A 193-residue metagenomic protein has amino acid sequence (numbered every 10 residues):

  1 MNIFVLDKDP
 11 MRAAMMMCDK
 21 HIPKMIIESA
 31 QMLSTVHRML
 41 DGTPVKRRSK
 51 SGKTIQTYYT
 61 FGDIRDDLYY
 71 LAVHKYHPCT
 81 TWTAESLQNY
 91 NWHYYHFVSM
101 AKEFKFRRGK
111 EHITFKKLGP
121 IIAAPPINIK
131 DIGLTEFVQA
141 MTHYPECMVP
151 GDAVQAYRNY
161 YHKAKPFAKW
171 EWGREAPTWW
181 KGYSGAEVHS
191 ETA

Functional and structural regions predicted by a protein language model:
M1-A72, Y76, T80-A193: Sequence termini and other peripheral, non-core segments
